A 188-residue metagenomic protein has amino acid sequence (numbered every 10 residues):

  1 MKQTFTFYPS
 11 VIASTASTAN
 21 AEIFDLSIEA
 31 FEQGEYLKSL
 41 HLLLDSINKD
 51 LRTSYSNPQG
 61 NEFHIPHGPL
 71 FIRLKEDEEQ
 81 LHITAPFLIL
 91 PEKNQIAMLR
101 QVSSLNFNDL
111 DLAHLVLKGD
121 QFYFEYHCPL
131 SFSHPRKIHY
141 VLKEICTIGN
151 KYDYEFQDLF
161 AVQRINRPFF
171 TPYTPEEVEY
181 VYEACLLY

Functional and structural regions predicted by a protein language model:
M1-F63, T171-P172: Charge-rich, low-complexity N-terminal segments
T53-G60, L110-Y123, Y154-F169: Short glycine-rich, low-complexity/disordered patches
T53-R73, E79-L81: Ser/Thr-rich, low-complexity intrinsically disordered terminal regions
E78-I83, L117-C128: Glycine-rich, often proline-containing surface loops adjacent to acidic residues and nearby aromatics that form
P86-G119: Short, internal acidic amphipathic alpha-helical interface segments that mediate docking to partner proteins
F87-P91, C128-K137: A generic structural motif
I138-D153: Short amphipathic C-terminal alpha-helix that caps PH/PH-like domains
Q157-Y188: Charged, amphipathic alpha-helical linkers/stalks
